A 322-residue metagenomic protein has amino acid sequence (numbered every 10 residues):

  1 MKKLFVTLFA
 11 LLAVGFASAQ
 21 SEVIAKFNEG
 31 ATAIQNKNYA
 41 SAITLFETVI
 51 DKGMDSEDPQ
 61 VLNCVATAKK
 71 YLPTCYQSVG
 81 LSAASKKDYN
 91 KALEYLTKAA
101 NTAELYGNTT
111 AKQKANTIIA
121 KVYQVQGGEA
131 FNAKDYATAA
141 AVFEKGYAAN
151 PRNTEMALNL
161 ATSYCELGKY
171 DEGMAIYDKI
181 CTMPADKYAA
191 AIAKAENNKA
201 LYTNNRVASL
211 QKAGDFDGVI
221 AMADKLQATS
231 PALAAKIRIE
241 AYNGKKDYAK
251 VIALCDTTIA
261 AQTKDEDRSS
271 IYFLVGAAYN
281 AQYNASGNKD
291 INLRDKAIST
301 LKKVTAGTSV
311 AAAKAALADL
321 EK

Functional and structural regions predicted by a protein language model:
K2, A17-L81, S85-K86, E94 (+3 more regions): N-terminal leader/linker segments that initiate helical-solenoid repeat arrays
Q35, T74, S78, S85 (+8 more regions): Register position in tetratricopeptide repeats
V49, A99, G146, I180 (+3 more regions): Canonical positions in the second alpha-helix
M54, E104, P151, A185 (+3 more regions): Short coil turns that delineate tetratricopeptide repeat
L62-T67, Y71, S78, A111-K114 (+10 more regions): Canonical tetratricopeptide repeat
S209-A221, K225, A281-K322: Terminal, low-structured helical/coil segments at or just beyond the last alpha-helical repeat
